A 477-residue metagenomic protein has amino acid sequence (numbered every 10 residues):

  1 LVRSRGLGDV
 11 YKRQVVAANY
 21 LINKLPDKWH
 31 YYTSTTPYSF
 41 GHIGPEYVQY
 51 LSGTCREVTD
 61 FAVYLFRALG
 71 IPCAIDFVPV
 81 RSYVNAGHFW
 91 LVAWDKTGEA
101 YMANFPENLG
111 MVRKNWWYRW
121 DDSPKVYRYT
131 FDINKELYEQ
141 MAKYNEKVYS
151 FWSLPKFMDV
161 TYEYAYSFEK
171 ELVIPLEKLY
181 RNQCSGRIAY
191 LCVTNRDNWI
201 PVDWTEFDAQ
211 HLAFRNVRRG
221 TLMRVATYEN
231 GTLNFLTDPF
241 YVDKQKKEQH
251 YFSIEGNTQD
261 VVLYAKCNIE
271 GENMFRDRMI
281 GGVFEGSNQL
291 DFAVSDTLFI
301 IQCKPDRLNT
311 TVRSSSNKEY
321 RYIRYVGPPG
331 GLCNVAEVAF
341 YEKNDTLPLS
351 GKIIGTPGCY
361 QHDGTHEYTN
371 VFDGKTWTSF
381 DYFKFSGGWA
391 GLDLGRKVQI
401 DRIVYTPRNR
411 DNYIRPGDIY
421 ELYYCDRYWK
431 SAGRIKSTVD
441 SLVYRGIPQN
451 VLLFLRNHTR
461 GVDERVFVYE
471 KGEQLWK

Functional and structural regions predicted by a protein language model:
L1-Y11: Single conserved hydrophobic/aromatic residue that forms the stacking wall/gate of nucleotide- or nucleobase-binding
R3-R5, Y101-F299, C303-K318, D345-T346 (+3 more regions): Alpha-helical and coiled-coil interaction segments, frequently adjacent to or embedded within charge-biased
G8, V15-K24, T36-P45, L51 (+1 more regions): Hydrophobic/aromatic-rich core segments of domains that either
D208-A209, T438-D440: Short coil/turn segments at the loop-to-beta-strand junctions that recur within blades of beta-propeller repeat folds
E255-E319, G331-R402, T406-R415, G461-K477: Disordered, acidic Ser/Thr/Pro-rich linker "stalks" and the adjacent N-terminal cap of the next globular domain
Y325-G331, L455-V462: Short beta-strand-plus-loop segments that form exposed binding edges in beta-rich domains
R445-T459: C-terminal beta-strand-rich structural cap/linker in extracellular carbohydrate-active enzymes
